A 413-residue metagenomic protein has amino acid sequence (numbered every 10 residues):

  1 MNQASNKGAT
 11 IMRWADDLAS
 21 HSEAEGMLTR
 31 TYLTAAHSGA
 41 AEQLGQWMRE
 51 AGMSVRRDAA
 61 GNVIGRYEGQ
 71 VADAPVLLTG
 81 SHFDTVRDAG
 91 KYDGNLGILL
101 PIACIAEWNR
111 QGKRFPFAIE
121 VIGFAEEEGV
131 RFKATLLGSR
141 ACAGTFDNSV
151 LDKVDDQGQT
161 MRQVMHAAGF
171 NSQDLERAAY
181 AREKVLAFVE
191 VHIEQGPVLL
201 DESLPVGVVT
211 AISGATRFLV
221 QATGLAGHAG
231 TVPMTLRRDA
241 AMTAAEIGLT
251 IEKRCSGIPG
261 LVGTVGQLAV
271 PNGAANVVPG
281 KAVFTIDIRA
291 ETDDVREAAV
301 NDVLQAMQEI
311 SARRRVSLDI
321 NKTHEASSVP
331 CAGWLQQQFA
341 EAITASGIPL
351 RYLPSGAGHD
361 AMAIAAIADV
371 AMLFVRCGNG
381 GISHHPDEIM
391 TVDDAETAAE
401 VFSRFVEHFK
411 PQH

Functional and structural regions predicted by a protein language model:
N2-T34, S383: N-terminal capping segment at the start of a domain
I11-W14, A19, G80-S81, G280 (+1 more regions): Zn-dependent metallopeptidase/amidohydrolase metal-coordination segment
E23-E68: A non-catalytic alpha/beta surface segment that caps or lines the substrate-entry region of metallo-dependent hydrolase
T29-L33, T264-G273, T285-T292, S317-Q336 (+1 more regions): A short beta-alpha structural unit
G45-E50, S54, I64-H166: Active-site metal-coordination/substrate-binding segment of hydrolases, especially metallo-dependent peptidases
T79, D88-E127, T216-A222, H228-R254 (+3 more regions): Alpha-helical metal-binding/catalytic segments enriched in His/Glu/Asp
E127, R131-T135, S139-D293: Midchain, well-structured core segments that form catalytic/ion-binding scaffolds
I212, V232-G257, V300, Q305 (+1 more regions): His/Asp/Glu-rich mid-to-C-terminal helical/loop segments that flank catalytic regions of hydrolases
